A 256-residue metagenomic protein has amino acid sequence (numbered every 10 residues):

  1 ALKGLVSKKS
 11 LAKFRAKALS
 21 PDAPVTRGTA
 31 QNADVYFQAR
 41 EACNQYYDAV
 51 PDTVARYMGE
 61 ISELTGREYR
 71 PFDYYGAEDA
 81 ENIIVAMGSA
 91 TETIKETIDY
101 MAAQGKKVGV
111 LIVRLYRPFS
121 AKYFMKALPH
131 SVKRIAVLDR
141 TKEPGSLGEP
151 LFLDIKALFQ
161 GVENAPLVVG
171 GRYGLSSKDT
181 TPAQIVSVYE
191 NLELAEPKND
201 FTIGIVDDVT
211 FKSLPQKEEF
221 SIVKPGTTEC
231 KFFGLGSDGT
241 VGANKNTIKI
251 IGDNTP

Functional and structural regions predicted by a protein language model:
A1, K95-T97, K122-Y123, S146-P150 (+2 more regions): Short acidic, glycine/serine/threonine-rich loops at helix termini
A1, P182, P197-N199, G204-T255: Thiamine diphosphate
A1, Y75-E78, A102, A127-H130 (+4 more regions): Solvent-exposed alpha-helices and their adjacent loops that cap or buttress functional pockets in soluble metabolic
A1-Y74: Conformationally flexible catalytic loops at phosphate/diphosphate-handling active centers
G59-N82, S213-E229: Glycine-/acidic-rich phosphate or pyrophosphate-binding loops and their flanking alpha/beta elements
L64, D79, I83-R114, G226-P256: Anionic-ligand anchoring segments at beta-strand to alpha-helix junctions in alpha/beta enzyme folds, i.e., glycine
E81-I83, T91, K95, Y100-A103 (+2 more regions): Glycine-rich, anion-gripping cofactor-binding loops and their flanking helix/strand elements in enzyme active sites
R134-I222: Peripheral docking tails and interdomain loops at the edges of cofactor- or intermediate-handling domains
